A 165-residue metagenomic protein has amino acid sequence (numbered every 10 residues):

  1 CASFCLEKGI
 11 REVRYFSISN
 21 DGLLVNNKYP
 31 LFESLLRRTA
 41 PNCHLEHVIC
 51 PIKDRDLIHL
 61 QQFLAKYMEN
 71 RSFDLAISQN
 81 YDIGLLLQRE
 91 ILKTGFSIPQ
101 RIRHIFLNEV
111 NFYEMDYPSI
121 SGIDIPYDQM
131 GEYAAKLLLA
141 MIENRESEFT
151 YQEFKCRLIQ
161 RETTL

Functional and structural regions predicted by a protein language model:
C1-L165: Bacterial carbohydrate/catabolite-sensing allosteric modules
